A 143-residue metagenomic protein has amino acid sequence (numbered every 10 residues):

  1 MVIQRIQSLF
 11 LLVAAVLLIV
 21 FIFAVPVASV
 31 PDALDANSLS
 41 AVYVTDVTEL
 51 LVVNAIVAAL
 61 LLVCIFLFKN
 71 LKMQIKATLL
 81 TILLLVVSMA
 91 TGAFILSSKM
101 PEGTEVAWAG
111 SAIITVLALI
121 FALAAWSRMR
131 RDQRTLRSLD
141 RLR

Functional and structural regions predicted by a protein language model:
M1-V2, A107: Membrane-interface helix-loop-helix junctions at boundaries between adjacent transmembrane segments
V2-Q4, L9, A14-I56: Interfacial loop at the N-terminal end of multi-pass membrane proteins
I6, V42, L71, R128-Q133: Membrane-interface extramembranous regions at the lipid-water interface
L11-F21, V57-C64, L85-G92, T115-A125: Helical transmembrane-bundle signal
I22-S29, L62-K72, A93-M100, L123-R130: Transmembrane helix-loop junctions and nearby membrane-interface residues
A36-L96: The feature represents the first ordered module of a protein
E102-I113: Non-cytosolic membrane-interface motifs at loop->transmembrane helix junctions
A125-R143: Cytosolic juxtamembrane helix at the C-terminal end of the final transmembrane segment
